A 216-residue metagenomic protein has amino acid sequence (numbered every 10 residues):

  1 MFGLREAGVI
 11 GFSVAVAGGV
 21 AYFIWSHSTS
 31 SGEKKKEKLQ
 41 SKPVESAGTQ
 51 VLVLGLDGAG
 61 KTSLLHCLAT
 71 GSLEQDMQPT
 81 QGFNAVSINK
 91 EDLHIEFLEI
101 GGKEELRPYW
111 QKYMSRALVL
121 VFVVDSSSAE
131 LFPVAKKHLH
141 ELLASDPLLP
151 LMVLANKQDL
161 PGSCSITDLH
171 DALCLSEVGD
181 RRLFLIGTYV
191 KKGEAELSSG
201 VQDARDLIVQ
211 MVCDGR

Functional and structural regions predicted by a protein language model:
F2-M77, V86: Conserved G1/Walker A P-loop phosphate-binding module
V44, D57, T80, S87-E91 (+3 more regions): Conserved catalytic network of the ASCE P-loop NTPase/AAA+ motor domain
L73-L98: Conserved substrate/cofactor phosphate-moiety recognition/catalytic segment in nucleotide-dependent phosphotransferases
E91-P108, S126-S128: Switch II (G3) loop of P-loop NTPases
L106-S128, K136-L148: Inter-motif core of Ras-like GTPase G domains
V119-V123, D146-K157, V178-Y189: Conserved beta-strand/loop subsegment of P-loop NTPase cores
H138, A144-S145, L149-L160, D168-D171: Replace "adjacent to P-loop NTPase cores in ATP/GTP-dependent enzymes" with "adjacent to NTP-binding cores
P161-R216: Canonical P-loop GTPase G-domain recognition
